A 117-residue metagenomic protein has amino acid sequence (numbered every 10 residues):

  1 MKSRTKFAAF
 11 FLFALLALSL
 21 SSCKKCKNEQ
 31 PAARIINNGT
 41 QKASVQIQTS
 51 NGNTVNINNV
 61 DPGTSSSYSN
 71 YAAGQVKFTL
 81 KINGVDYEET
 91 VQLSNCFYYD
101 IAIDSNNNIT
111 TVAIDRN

Functional and structural regions predicted by a protein language model:
M1-C23: Sec-dependent bacterial lipoprotein signal peptides
C23-Q30: Bacterial lipoprotein signal-peptidase II cleavage site
A33-G39: Asparagine-centered strand-capping/turn motif at beta-strand->loop junctions
T40-N51: Short, ordered, surface-exposed loop/turn motifs in non-cytosolic proteins
N56-D61, V91-L93: Short beta-strand segments within Ig-like beta-sandwich modules, predominantly Fibronectin type-III
T64-S66, Y99: Short strand-edge motifs at loop-to-beta-strand transitions and within beta-strands of extracellular beta-rich domains
S66-K77: Short Pro-Gly-centered beta-turn/loop motif in secreted/extracellular proteins
N83-T110: Structured interaction patches on ligand/partner-binding surfaces of diverse proteins
